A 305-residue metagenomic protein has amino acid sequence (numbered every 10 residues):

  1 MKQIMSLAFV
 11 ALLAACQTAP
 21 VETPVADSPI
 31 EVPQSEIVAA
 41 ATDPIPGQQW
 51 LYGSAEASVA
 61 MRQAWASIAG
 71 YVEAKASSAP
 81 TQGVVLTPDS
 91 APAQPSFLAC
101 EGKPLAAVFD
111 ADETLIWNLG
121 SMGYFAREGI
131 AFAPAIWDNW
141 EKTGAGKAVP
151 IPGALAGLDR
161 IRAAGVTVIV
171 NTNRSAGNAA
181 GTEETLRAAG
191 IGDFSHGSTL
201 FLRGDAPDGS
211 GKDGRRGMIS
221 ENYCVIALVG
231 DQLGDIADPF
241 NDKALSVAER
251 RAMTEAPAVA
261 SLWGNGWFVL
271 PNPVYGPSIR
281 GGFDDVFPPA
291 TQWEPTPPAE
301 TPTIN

Functional and structural regions predicted by a protein language model:
M1-I4: Positively charged n-region of N-terminal signal peptides that target proteins for export
S6-A14: Bacterial N-terminal signal peptides
C16-F109, G282-N305: Non-catalytic pre-domain segments flanking phosphatase-related domains
E22, S175, A179-N305: C-terminal cap/substrate-recognition subdomain and adjoining C-terminal extension of metal-dependent phosphatase-like
E73, S77, S121, D159-T167 (+3 more regions): Sec-exported extracytoplasmic/periplasmic mature domains
G123-T143, V247-R250: A solvent-exposed, charged loop/short amphipathic helix patch at secondary-structure junctions
E141-I169, A176: Short, acidic loop-to-helix structural element flanking the phosphoryl-transfer center in phosphate-processing enzymes
